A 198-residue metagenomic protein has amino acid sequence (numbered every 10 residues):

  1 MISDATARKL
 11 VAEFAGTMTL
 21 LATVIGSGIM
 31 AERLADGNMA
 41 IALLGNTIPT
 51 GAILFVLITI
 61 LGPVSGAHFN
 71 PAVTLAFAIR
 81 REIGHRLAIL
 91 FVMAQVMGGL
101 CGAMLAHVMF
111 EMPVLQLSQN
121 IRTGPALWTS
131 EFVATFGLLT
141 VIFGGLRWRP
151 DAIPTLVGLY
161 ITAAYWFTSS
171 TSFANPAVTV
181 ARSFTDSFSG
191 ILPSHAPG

Functional and structural regions predicted by a protein language model:
M1-G198: Membrane-interface helix-loop junctions and terminal tails of multi-pass membrane proteins
